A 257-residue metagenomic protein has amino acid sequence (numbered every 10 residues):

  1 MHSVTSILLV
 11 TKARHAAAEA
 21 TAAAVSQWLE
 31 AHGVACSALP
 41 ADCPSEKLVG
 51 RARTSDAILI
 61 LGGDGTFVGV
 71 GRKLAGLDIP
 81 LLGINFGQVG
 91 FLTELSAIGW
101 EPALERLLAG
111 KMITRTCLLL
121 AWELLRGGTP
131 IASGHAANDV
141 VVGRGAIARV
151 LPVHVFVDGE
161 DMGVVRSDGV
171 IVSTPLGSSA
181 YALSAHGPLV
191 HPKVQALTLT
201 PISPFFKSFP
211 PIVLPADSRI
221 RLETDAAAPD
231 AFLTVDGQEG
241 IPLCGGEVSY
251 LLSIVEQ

Functional and structural regions predicted by a protein language model:
M1-A57, L61, G69, I98-R115 (+1 more regions): ATP/NTP phosphate-donor binding region
K12, L59, G63, N85 (+2 more regions): A residue-level signal for conserved active-site and pocket-lining positions in enzyme catalytic cores
R14, G63-T66, V89, L176-S178: Short glycine-rich anion-binding loops that position phosphate/pyrophosphate groups of nucleotides and phosphorylated
A18, G65-G71, S179-S184: Short glycine/serine/threonine-rich phosphate/pyrophosphate-binding segments that cradle anionic phosphate groups
G69-G87: Gly/Ser-rich helix-loop-strand patches that form or flank binding pockets for ribonucleotide-derived cofactors
V89-D168: Catalytic core of DAGKc-family lipid kinases
V142, I147, D158-D161, S208-Q257: ATP/nucleoside-binding phosphotransfer catalytic cores, i.e., glycine-rich phosphate-binding loops
G163-S208: Gly/Ser/Thr-rich active-site loops/lids in small-molecule metabolic enzymes that frequently grip phosphoryl groups
